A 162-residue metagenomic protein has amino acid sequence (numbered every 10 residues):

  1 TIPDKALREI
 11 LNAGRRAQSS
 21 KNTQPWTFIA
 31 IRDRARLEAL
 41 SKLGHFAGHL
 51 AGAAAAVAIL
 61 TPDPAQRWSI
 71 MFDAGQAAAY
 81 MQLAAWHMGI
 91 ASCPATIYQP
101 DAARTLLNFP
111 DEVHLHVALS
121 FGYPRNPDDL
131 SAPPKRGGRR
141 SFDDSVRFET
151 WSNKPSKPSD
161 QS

Functional and structural regions predicted by a protein language model:
T1-S162: Acidic, surface-exposed loops and disordered segments
